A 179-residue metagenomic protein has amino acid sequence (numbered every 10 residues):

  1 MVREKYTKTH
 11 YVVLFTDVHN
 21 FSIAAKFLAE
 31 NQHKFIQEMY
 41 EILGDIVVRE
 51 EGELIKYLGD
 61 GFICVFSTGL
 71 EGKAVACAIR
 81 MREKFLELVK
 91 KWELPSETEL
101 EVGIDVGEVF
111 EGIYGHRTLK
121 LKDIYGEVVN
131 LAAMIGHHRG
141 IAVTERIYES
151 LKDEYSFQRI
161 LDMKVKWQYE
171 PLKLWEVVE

Functional and structural regions predicted by a protein language model:
M1-K5, R139-E179: Intrinsically disordered, glycine/charged-rich C-terminal tails and inter-domain linkers that flank nucleotidyl cyclase
V2-K73: Catalytic NTP-binding/metal-coordinating core of nucleotidyl cyclase/transferase enzymes
V12, P95-I113: A short glycine-enriched loop-to-beta-strand structural element that forms part of the catalytic core of nucleotide
A24, V65, G112-I113, S150-L151: Residues that scaffold the ATP/ADP-binding catalytic core of kinase and kinase-like folds
F27-N31, K56-T98, I104, D123-E127: Short helix/loop segment flanking the catalytic signature motif in cyclic-nucleotide metabolism enzymes
E38, I42, A76-K84, N130 (+2 more regions): Long, highly charged amphipathic alpha-helices
V89, D105-V106, E127-E149: Catalytic/regulatory signature loops of cyclic-dinucleotide turnover enzymes and related class III nucleotidyl cyclases
E111-G136: Catalytic-core segments of nucleotide cyclases and related cyclic-nucleotide turnover enzymes
